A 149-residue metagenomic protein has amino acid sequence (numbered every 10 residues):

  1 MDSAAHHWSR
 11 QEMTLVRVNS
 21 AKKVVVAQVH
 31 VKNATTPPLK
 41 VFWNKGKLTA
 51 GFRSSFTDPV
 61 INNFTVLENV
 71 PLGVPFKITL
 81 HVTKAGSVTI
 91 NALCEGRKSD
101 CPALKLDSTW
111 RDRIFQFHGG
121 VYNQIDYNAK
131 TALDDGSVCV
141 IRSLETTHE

Functional and structural regions predicted by a protein language model:
M1-T49, T147-H148: Secretory/extracellular carbohydrate-interaction modules and structurally similar beta-sandwich "look-alikes"
D2-A4, P71-G73, T83: Surface-exposed coil/turn segments at beta-strand junctions on protein surfaces, enriched
H6-W8, S20-A21, P102-E149: Ligand-recognition surfaces built from glycine- and aromatic
Q11, V74-V82, V88-A92: Short tryptophan-centered beta-strand motifs in secreted/extracellular beta-sheet-rich domains of glycan-recognition
L15-R17, S54, V82-K84, A92-G96: A mature extracytoplasmic/lumenal domain signature
T35-L39, G51, D58-N63, R97-K105: Surface-exposed loop/edge segments in extracytoplasmic proteins
G46-T49, G86-I90: Hydrophobic residues embedded in beta-strands of well-ordered beta-sheets
F52-K77: Short, aromatic/His-centered strand-loop micro-motif at the edge of beta-sheets
